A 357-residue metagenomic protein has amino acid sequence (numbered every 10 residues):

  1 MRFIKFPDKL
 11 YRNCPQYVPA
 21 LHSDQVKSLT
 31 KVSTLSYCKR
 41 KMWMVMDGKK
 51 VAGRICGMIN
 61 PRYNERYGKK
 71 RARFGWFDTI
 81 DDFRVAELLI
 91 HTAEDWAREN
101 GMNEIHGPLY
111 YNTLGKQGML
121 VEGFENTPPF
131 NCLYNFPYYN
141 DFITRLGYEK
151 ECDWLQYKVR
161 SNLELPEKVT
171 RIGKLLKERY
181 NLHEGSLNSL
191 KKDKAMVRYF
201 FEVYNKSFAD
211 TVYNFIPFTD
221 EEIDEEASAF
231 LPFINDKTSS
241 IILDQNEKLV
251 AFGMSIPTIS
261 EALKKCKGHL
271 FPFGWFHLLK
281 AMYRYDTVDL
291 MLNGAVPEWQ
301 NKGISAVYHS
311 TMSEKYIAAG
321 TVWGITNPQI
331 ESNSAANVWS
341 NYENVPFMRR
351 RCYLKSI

Functional and structural regions predicted by a protein language model:
P7-G48, G53-R66, S186-G294: A conserved beta-strand-loop-helix scaffold within acyl/acetyltransferase catalytic domains
R40, C152-Q156, M348-C352: Short hydrophobic/aromatic beta-strand or adjacent loop that forms the aromatic wall/cage of a ligand/substrate-binding
E65-G147, C266-Y342: Acyl-donor binding region in acyl/amide transferases
Y111-T113, N162-E164, L190, P257-S260 (+1 more regions): Short, solvent-exposed loop/turn segments at secondary-structure junctions
L133-F215: Acyltransferase donor/substrate-recognition loop-hinge adjacent to the catalytic core
K158-R160, E221-I223, E247, I330-E331: A glycine-rich phosphate-binding loop feature that marks nucleotide/adenosyl-phosphate handling sites
Y342-C352, S356: A structural motif corresponding to the C-terminal lobe/cap of the Radical SAM core domain
